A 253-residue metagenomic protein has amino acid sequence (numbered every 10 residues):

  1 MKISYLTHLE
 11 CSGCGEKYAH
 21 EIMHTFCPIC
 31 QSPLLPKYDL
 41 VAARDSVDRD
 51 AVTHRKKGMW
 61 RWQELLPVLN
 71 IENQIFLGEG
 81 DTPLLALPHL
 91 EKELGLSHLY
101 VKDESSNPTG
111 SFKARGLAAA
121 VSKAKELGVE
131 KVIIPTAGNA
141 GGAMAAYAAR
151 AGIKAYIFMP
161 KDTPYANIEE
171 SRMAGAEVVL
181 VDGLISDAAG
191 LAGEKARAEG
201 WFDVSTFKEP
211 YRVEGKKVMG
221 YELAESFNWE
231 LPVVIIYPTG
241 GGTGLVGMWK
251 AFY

Functional and structural regions predicted by a protein language model:
M1-Y253: PLP-dependent amino-acid enzyme catalytic core
